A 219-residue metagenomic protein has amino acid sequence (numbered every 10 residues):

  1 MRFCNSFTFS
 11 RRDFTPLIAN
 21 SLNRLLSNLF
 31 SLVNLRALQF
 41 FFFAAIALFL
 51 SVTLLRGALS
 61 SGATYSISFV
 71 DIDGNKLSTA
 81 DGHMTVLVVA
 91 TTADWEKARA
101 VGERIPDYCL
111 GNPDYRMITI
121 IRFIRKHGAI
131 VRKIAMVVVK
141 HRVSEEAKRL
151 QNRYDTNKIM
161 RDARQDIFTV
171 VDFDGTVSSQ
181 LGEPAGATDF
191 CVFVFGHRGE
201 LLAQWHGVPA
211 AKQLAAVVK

Functional and structural regions predicted by a protein language model:
F41-T53: Bacterial N-terminal signal peptides
S66-M84: A short beta-strand-turn-helix
A80-V101: Short active-site neighborhood of thiol/selenol oxidoreductases, capturing the structured segment around
D81, R164, F173-A210: Thiol/disulfide oxidoreductase modules built on the thioredoxin-like
W95-D162: Structural microenvironment flanking redox-active thiols in thiol-disulfide oxidoreductases
P209-K219: A short, polar/charged loop-to-alpha-helix boundary motif
